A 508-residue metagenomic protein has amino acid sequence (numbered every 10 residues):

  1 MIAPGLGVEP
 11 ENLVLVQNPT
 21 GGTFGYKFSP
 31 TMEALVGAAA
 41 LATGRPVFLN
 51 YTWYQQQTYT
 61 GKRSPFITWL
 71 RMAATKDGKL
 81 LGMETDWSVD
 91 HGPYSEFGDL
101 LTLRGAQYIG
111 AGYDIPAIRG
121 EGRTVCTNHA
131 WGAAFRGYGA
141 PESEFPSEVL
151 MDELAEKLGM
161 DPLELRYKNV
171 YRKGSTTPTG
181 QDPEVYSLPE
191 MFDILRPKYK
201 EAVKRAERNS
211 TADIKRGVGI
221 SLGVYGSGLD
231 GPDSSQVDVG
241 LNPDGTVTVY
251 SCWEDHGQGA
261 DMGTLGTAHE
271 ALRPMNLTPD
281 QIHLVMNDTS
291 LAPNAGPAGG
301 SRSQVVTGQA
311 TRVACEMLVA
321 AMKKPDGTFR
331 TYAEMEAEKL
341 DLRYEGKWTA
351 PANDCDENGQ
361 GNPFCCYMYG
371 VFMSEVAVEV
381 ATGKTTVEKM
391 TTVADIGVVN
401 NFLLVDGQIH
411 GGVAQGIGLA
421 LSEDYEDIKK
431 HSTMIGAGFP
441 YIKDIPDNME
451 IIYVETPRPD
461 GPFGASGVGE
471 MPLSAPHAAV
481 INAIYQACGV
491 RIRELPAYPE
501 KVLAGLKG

Functional and structural regions predicted by a protein language model:
M1, F24-P30, T58-S64, E84-D86 (+7 more regions): Short acidic, glycine/serine/threonine-rich loops at helix termini
M1-L6, L103, Q107, V218-W253 (+2 more regions): Conserved beta-alpha junction segments in alpha/beta enzyme cores
G5-V14, L41-L49, K76-D77, L101-Y225 (+1 more regions): C-terminal catalytic domains of large/alpha subunits in multi-subunit enzymes
V16-P19, W53-Y59, N209, V247-W253 (+2 more regions): Cysteine-centered functional microenvironments
P19-G44, F48-Y51, T264-A268: Thiamine diphosphate
W53-I118: Active-site cavity-forming subdomains of large catalytic enzyme subunits
K62-F66, D230-G231, C366-G370: Short loop/turn motifs at secondary-structure junctions and domain boundaries
T85-Y94, E254-H256, T391-G397, E455: Short, solvent-exposed aromatic-acidic interface loops
